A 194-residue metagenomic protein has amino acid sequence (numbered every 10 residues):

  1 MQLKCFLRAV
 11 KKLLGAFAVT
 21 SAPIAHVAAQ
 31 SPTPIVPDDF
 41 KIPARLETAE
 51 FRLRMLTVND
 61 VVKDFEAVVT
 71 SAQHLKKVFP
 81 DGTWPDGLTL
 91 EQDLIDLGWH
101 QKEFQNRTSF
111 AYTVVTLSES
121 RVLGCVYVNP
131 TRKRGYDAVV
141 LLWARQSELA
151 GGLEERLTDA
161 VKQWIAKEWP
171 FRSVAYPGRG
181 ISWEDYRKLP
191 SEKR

Functional and structural regions predicted by a protein language model:
Q2-L14: Bacterial N-terminal signal peptides that target proteins for export
K12-P23: Bacterial N-terminal signal peptides
H26-A28: Sec/Tat signal peptide C-region and signal peptidase I cleavage site
Q30-E148, A160, W164-R194: GNAT-family acyltransferases
G152-A160: Conserved acetyl-CoA pyrophosphate-binding loop and the N-cap/start of the following alpha-helix in GNAT-like
